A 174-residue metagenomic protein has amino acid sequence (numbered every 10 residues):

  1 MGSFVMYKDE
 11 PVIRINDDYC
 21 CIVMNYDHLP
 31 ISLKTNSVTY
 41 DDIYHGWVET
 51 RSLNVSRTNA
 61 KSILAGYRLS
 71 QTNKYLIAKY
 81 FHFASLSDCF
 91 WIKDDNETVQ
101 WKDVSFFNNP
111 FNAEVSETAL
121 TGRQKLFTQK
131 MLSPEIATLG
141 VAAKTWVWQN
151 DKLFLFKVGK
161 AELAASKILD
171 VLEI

Functional and structural regions predicted by a protein language model:
M1-K125, L132: P-loop NTPase switch module centered on the Walker A-proximal segment
D103-I174: Conserved ATP-binding subdomain of kinase catalytic cores across diverse folds
